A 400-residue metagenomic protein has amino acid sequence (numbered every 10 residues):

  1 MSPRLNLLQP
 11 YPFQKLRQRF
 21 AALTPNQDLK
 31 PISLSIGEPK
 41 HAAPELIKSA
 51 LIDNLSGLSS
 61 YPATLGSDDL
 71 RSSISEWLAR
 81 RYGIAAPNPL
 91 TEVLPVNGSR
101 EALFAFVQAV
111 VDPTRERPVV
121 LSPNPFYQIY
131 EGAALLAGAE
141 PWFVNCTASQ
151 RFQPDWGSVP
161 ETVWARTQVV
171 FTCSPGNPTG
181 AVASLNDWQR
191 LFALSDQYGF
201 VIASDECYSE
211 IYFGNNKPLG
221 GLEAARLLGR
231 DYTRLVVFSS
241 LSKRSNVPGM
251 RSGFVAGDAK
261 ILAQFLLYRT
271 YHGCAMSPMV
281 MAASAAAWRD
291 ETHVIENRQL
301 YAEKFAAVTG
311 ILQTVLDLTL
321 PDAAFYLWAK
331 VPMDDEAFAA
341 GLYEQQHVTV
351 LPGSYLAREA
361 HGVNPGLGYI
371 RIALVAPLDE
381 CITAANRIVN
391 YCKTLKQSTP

Functional and structural regions predicted by a protein language model:
M1-S2: Extreme N-terminal starter segment of soluble prokaryotic enzymes
L5-Y11, A22-N54, R81-P400: PLP-dependent class I/II
G57-Y61, S73-E76, R80: Glycine-rich loop-to-alpha-helix module at the N-terminal edge of alpha/beta enzyme cores
Y61-P62, I295: Short, surface-exposed loop/turn segments at secondary-structure junctions
L65-G66, L70: Short beta-strand to alpha-helix junction loop
